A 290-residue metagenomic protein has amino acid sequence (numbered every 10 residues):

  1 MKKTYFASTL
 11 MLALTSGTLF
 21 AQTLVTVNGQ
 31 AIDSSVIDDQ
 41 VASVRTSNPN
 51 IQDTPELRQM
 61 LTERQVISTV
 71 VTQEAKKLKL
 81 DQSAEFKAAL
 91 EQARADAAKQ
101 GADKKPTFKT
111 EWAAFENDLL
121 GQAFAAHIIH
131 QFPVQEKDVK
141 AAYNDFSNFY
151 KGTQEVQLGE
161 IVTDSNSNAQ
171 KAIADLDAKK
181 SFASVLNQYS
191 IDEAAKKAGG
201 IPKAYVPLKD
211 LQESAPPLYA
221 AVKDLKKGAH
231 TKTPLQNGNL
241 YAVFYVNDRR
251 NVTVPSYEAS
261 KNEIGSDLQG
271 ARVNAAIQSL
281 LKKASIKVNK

Functional and structural regions predicted by a protein language model:
M1-M60, K282-K290: Short, low-structural-confidence N-terminal segments
T26-I32, Q52-K290: Peptidyl-prolyl cis-trans isomerase
